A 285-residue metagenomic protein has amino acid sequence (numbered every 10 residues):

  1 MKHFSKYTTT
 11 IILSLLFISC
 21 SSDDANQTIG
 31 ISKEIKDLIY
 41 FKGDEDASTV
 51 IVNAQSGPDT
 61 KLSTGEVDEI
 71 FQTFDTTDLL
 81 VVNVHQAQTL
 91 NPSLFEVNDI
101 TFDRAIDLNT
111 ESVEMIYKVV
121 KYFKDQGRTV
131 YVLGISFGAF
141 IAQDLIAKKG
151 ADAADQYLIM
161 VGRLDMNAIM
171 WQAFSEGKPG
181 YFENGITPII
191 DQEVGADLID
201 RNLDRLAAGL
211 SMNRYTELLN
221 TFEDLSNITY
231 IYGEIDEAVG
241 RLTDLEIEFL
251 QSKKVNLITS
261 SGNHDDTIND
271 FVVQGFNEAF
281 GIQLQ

Functional and structural regions predicted by a protein language model:
T10-L16: Bacterial N-terminal signal peptides
F17-I35: Bacterial Sec-dependent N-terminal signal peptides
E34-I35, Y40-D78, N83: Short, surface-exposed "cap/lid" segments of acyl-processing enzymes
Q88-R104: Glycine-rich "HGGG/HGxG" loop immediately N-terminal to the catalytic nucleophile of the alpha/beta-hydrolase
D99-K124: Alpha/beta-hydrolase active-site loop
L133-A142: Gly/Ala-rich beta-loop-alpha elbow adjacent to hydrolase catalytic centers
G150-I199: Hydrolase active-site cap/lid region
I199-N277: Serine-hydrolase catalytic core
